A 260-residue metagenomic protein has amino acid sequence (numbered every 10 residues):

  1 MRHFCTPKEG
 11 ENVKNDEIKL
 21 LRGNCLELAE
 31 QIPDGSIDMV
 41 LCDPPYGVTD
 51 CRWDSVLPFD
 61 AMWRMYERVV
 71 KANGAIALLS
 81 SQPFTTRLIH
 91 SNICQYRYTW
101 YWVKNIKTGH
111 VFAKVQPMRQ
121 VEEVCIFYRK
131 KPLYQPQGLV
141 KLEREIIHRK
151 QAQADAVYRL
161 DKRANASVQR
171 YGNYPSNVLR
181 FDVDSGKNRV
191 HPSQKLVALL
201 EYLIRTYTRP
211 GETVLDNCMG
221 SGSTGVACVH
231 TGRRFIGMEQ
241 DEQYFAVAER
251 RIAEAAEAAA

Functional and structural regions predicted by a protein language model:
R2-M238, Q243-A246, A260: Core catalytic lobe of class I
F245, E249-E257: C-terminal helical cap(s) of enzyme catalytic domains, especially alpha/beta-barrels
